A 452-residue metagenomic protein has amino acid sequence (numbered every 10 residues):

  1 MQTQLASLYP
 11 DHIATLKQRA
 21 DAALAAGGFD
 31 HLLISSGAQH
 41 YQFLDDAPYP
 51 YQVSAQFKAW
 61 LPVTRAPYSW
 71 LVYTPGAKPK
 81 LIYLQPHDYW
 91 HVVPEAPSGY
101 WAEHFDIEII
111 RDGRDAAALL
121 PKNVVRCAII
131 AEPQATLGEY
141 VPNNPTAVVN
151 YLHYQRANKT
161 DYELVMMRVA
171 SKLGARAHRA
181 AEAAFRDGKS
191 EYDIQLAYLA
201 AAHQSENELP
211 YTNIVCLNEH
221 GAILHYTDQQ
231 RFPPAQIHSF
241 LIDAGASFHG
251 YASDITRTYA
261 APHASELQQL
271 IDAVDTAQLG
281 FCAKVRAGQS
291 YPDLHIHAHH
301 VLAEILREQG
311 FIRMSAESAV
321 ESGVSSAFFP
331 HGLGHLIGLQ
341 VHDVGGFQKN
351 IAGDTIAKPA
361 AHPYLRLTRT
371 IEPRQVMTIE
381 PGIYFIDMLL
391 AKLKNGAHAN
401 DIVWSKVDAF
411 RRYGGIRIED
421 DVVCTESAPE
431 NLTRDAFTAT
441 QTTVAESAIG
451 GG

Functional and structural regions predicted by a protein language model:
M1-G452: Active-site neighborhoods and metal-handling regions in enzymes and metal-associated proteins
